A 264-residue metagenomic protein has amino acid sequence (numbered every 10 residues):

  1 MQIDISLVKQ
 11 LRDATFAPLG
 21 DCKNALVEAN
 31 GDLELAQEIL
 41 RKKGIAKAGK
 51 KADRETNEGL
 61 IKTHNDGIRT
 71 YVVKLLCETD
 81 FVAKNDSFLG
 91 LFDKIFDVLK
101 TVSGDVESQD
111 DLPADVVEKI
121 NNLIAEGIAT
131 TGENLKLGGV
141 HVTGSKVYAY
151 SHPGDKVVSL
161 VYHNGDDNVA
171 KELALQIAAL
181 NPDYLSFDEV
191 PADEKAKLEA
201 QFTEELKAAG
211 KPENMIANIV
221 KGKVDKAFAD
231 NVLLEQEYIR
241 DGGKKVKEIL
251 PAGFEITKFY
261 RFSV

Functional and structural regions predicted by a protein language model:
Q2-V264: N-terminal assembly/interaction segments in proteins that build large macromolecular machines
